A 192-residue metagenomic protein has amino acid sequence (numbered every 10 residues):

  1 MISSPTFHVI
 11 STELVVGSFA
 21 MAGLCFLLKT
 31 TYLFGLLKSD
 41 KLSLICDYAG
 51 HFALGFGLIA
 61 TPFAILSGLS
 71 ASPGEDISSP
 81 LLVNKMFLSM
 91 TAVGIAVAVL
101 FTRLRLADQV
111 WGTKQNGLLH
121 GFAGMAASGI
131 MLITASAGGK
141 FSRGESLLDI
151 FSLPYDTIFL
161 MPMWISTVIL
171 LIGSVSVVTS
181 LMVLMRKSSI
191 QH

Functional and structural regions predicted by a protein language model:
M1-H192: Polytopic transmembrane helical bundles with strong interfacial aromatic enrichment
